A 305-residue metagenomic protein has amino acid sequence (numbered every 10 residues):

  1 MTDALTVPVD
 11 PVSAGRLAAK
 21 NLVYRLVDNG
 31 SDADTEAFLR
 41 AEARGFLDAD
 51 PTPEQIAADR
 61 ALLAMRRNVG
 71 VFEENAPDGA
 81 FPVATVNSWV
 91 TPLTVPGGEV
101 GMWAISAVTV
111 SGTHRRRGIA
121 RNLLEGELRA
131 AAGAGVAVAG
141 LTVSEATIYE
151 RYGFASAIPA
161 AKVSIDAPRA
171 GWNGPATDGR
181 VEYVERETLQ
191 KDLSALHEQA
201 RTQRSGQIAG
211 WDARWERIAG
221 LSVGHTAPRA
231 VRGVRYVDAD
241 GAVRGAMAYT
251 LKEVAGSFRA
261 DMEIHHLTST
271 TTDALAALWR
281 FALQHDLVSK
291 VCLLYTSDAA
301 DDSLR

Functional and structural regions predicted by a protein language model:
T2-V90, G97-A104, A170-I218, R259-M262: Short amphipathic alpha-helix that is part of the acyltransferase structural core
N68-G70, R232-R235: Hydrophobic beta-strand residues of extracellular immunoglobulin-like
T85, G245-A246: Short glycine-/small-residue motifs
I105-R115, E263-T271: A short, internal acetyl-CoA/4′-phosphopantetheine-binding micro-motif in the GNAT/acyltransferase core
V110, R116-R129, T272-A282: Conserved acetyl-CoA-binding loop-helix of GNAT-fold acetyltransferases
G133-A137, V143-K162, S297: Conserved active-site alpha-helix within GNAT-family acetyltransferase domains
F258-L293: A conserved active-site cap/scaffold subdomain adjacent to cofactor or substrate pockets
Y295-L304: Conserved small/polar residues in nucleotide/adenosyl-binding loops
